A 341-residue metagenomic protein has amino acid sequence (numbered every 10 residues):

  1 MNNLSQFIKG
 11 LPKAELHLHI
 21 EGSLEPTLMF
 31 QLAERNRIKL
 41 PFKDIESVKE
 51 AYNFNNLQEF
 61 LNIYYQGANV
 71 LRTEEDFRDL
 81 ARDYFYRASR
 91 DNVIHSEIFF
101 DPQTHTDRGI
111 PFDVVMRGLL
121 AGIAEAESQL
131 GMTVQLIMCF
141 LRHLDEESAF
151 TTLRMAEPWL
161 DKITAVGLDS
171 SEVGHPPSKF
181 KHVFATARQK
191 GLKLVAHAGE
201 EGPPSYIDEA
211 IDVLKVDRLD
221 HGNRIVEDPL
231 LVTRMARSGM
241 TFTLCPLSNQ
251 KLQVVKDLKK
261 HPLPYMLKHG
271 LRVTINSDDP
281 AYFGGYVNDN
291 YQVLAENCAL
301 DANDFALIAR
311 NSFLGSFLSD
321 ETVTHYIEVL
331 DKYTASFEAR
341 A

Functional and structural regions predicted by a protein language model:
M1-L192, E201-Y206, V213-R218, R224-T241 (+1 more regions): Metal-cofactor-binding active-site regions of metalloenzymes
H197: Short HxH-centered metal-ligating active-site micro-motif
